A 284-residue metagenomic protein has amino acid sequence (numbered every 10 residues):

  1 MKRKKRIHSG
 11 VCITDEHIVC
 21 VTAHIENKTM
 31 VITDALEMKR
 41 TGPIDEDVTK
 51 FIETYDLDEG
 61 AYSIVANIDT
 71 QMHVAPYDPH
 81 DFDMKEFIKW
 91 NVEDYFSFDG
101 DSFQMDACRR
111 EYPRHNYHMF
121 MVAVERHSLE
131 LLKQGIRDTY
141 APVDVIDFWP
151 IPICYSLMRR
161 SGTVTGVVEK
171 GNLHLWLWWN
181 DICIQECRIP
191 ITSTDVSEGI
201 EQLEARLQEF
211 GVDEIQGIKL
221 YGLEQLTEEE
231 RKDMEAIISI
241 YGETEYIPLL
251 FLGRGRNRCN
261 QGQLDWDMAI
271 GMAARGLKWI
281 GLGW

Functional and structural regions predicted by a protein language model:
K2-N27, V31-E37, D58, P113-G217: Small-residue (GG/TT-enriched) beta-loop-alpha framework at ligand/catalytic clefts
M30-A66: Glycine/small-residue-rich interface belts in oligomeric ring/scaffold proteins and their assembly partners
D56-T70, P142, V212-L226: Short glycine-rich phosphate-binding loop at a beta-alpha junction
L57-S63, N67-I68, F82, T192 (+1 more regions): Phosphate- and other anionic-substrate recognition elements at nucleic-acid/protein interfaces
I68-M119: Internal amphipathic helical hairpin motif
E86, E130, R137-Y140, M234-E235 (+2 more regions): Inter-domain helical "communication" segments and dimerization helices that couple sensory or membrane-embedded modules
I215-E243: Glycine-rich phosphate-binding loops at beta-strand->alpha-helix junctions
E245-W284: Glycine-rich phosphate-binding/hydrolytic loop that grips phosphoryl groups
